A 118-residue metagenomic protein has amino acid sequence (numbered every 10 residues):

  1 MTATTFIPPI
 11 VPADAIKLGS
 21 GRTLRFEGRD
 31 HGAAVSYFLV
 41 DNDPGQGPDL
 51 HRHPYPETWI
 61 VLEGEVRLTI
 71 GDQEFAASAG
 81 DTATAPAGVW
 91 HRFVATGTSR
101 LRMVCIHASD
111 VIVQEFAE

Functional and structural regions predicted by a protein language model:
M1-V35, E115-E118: A short, N-terminal "cap"/entry segment at the start of jelly-roll beta-barrel domains of the cupin/DSBH fold
G21-T23, Y37-H53, A87: Conserved short histidine dyad/triad with adjacent acidic residue
F26-R29, G47-H53, V94-T96, E115-F116: Short histidine-centered beta-strand/loop micro-motifs that create catalytic or ligand/metal-coordination sites
Y37-V40, T84, T98-F116: A short hydrophobic beta-strand segment most commonly corresponding to one strand of the jelly-roll/cupin
V40-D43, R52-L68, I106: Short, conserved beta-strand element in jelly-roll/cupin
L50, L68-T69, A85, H91-T98 (+1 more regions): Short beta-strand His + acidic residue motifs that chelate non-heme Fe in jelly-roll/DSBH and cupin folds
T58, E65-R67, E74, W90 (+1 more regions): Structural motif
D72-G88: Short acidic-glycine-tyrosine-enriched beta hairpin
